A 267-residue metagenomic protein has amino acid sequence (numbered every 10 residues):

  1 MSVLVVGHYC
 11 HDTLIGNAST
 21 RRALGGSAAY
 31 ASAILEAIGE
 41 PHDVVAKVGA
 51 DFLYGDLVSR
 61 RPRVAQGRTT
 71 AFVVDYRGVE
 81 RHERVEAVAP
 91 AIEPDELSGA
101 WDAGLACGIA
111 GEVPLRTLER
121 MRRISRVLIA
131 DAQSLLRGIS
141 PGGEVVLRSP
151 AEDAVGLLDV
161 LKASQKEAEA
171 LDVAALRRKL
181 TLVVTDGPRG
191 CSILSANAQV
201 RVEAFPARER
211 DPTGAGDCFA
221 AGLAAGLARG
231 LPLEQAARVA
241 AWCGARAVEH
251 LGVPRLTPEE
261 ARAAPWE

Functional and structural regions predicted by a protein language model:
M1-L4: Extreme N-terminal starter segment of soluble prokaryotic enzymes
G7-Y9, C218: Active-site metal-binding loops of divalent metal-dependent hydrolases
H11-R22, I34-I129, A263-E267: Conserved N-terminal subdomain of the carbohydrate kinase-like
L24-G26, G143-P150, V202-F205: Charged helix-capping and loop-helix junction motifs
S27-I34: Short amphipathic alpha-helix
L57-Q66, D102-A103, R126-L128, E144 (+2 more regions): Active-site regions of enzymes building and remodeling cell-envelope glycoconjugates
A103-A175, G190: Conserved beta-alpha-beta core of the PfkB/ribokinase-like small-molecule kinase fold
V173-E267: Conserved phosphate-binding/catalytic region of the ribokinase-like
